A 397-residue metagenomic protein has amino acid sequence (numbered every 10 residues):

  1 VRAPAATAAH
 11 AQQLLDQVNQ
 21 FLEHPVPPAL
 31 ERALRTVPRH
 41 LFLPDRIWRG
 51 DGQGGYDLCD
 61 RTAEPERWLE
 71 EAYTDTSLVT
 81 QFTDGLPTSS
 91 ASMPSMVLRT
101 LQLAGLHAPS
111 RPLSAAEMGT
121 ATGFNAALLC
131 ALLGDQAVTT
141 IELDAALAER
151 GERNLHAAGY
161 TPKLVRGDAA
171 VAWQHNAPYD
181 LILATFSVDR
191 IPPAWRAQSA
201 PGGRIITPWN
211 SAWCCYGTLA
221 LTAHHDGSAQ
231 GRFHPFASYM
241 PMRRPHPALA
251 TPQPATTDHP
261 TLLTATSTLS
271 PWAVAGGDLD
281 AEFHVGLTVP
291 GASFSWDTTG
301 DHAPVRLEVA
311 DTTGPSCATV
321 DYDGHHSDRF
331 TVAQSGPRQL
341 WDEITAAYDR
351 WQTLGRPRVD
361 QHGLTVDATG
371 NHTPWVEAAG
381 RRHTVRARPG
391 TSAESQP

Functional and structural regions predicted by a protein language model:
R2-A116, N125, L132, G151 (+1 more regions): Class I SAM-dependent transferase core
P25, L30-E31, G85-V97, N210 (+3 more regions): Hydrophobic alpha-helical segments that drive targeting, anchoring, or assembly
H40, W48, D168-A170, S211 (+2 more regions): Short, solvent-exposed coil/turn elements at secondary-structure transition points
C59, G231-A237, P315-G324: Short amphipathic beta-strand/extended segments with alternating polar/hydrophobic composition
T88-I206, S211-W213: Conserved nucleotide-cofactor-binding alpha/beta core module
L183, V188-P304, H383-P397: Class I SAM-binding transferase module
R306, D311: C-terminal catalytic lobe of FAD-dependent flavoproteins
T312-P397: C-terminal target-recognition/interaction regions appended to catalytic cores
